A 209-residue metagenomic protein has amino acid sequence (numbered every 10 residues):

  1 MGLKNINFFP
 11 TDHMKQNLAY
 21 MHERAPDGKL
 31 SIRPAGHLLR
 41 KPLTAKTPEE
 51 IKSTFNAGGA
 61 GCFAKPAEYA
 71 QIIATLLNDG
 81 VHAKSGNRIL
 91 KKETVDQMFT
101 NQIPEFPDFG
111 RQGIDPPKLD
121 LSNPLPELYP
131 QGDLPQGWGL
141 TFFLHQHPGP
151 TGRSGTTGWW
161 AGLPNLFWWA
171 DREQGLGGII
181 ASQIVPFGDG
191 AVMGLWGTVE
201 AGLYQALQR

Functional and structural regions predicted by a protein language model:
M1-G149: Short, surface-exposed loop or secondary-structure junction motifs that flank catalytic or metal-binding residues
T54, W159-G162: Short, glycine/acidic-rich beta->alpha junctions
Q136, G162-P164: Residues that act as N-cap/strand-start positions at coil-to-secondary-structure junctions
T151-G158: Short, hydrophobic/aromatic-rich segments at coil-to-beta transitions
G162, A181-Q183: Active-site-proximal beta-strand/loop segments in catalytic clefts of secreted hydrolases
P164-E173: Short, surface-exposed beta-strand/loop micro-motifs that present aromatic residues
W168, G177-I180: Short hydrophobic-aromatic micro-motifs
I184-R209: Generic C-terminus detector
